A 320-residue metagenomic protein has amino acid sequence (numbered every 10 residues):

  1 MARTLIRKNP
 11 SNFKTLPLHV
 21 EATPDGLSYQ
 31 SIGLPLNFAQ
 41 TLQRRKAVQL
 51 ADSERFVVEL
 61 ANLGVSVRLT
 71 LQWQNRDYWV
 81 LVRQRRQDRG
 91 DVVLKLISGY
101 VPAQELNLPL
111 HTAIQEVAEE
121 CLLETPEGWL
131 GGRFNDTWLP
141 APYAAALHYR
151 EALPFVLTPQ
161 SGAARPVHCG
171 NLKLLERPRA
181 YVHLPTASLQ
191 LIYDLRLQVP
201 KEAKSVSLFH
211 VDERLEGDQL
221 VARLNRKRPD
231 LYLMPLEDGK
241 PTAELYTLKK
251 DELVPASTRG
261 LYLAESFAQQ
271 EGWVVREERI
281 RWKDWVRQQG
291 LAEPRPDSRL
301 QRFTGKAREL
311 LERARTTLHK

Functional and structural regions predicted by a protein language model:
M1-Q115, L122-K320: N-terminal leader/linker segments that precede catalytic domains of diphosphate-processing enzymes
